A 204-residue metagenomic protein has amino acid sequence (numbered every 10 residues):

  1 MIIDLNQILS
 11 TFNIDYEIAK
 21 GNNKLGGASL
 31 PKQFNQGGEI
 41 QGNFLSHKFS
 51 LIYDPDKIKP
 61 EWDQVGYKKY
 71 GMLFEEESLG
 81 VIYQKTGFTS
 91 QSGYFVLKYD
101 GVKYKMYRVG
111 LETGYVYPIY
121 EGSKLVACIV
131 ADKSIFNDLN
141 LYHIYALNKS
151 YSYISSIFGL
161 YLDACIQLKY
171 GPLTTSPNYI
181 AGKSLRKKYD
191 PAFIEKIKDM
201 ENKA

Functional and structural regions predicted by a protein language model:
M1-G37, K85-Y94, Y99-A204: Low-complexity or membrane-interfacial segments used for flexible interactions
I18-A19, I40-S46, S50-I52, G71-E75 (+2 more regions): Core beta-strand residues in small-molecule sensory/regulatory alpha/beta domains
N22-G26, K32-E61: A positional/architectural concept
H47-Q91: A broadly used, surface-exposed interaction patch
